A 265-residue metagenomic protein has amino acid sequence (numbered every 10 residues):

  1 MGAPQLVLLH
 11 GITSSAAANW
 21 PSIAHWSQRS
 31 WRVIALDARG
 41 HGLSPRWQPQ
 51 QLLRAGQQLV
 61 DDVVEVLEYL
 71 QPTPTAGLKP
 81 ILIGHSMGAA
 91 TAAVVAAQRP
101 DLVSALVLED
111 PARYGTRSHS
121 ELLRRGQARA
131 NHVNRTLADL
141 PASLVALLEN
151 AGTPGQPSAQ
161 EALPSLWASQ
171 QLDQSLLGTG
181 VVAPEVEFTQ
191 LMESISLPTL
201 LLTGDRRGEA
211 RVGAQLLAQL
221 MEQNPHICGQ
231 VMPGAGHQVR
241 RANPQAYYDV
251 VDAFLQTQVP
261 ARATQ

Functional and structural regions predicted by a protein language model:
M1-R46: Conserved HGGG/HGGXW glycine-rich cap/lid loop of the alpha/beta-hydrolase fold
M1-V7, Q28-W31, Q71-P72, P225-C228 (+1 more regions): Alpha/beta-hydrolase fold catalytic core
A35-I83: Active-site loop/oxyanion-hole signature of alpha/beta-hydrolase fold enzymes
G84-G88, A92: Gly/Ala-rich beta-loop-alpha elbow adjacent to hydrolase catalytic centers
A97, L106-T136: Flexible "cap/lid" loop of the alpha/beta hydrolase fold
R117-L123, R135-S194: Conserved alpha/beta-hydrolase catalytic His-Asp/Glu region
L200-A235: Conserved loop-alpha-helix segment in the C-terminal half of the alpha/beta-hydrolase fold that carries the catalytic
A235-P244, Y248: Catalytic histidine-centered segment of alpha/beta-hydrolase-like enzymes
